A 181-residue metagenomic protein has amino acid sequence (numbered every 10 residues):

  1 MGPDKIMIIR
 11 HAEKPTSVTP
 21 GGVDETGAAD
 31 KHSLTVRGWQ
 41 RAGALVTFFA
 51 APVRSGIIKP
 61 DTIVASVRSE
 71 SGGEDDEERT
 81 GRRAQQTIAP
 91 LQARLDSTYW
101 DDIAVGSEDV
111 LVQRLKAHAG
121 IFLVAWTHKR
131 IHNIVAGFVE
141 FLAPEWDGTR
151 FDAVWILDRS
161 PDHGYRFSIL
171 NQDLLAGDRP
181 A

Functional and structural regions predicted by a protein language model:
M1-A119, R130-A181: Active-site-proximal alpha-helix that buttresses catalytic centers in soluble enzyme cores
A125-T127: Short beta-strand segments
